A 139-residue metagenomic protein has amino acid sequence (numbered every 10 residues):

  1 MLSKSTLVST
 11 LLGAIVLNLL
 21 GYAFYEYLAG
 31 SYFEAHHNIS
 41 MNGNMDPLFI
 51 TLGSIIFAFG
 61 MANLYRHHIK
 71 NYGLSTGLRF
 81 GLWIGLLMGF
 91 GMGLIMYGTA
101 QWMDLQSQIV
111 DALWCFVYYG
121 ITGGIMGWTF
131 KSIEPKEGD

Functional and structural regions predicted by a protein language model:
M1-D139: Juxtamembrane/disordered regions of integral membrane proteins
